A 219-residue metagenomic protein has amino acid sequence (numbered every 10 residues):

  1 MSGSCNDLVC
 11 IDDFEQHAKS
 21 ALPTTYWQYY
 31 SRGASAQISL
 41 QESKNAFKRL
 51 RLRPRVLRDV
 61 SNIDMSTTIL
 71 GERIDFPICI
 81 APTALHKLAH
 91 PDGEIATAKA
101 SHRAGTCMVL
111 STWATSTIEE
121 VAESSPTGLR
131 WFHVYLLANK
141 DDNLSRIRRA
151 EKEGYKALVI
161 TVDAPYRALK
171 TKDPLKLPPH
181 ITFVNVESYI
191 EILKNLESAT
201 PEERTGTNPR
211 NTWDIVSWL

Functional and structural regions predicted by a protein language model:
M1-G71, K170, L177-N211: An N-cap/entry alpha-helix motif that binds or orients negatively charged groups
S66-P77, H86-A98, A114-T127, Y166 (+1 more regions): N-terminal active-site wall of soluble small-molecule enzyme domains
F76-A81, M108-L110, R130-V134, L158: Hydrophobic faces of well-ordered beta-strands that scaffold small-molecule active sites in alpha/beta enzyme cores
L85, K99, R103, E123-S124 (+1 more regions): Alpha/beta enzyme core
A96-T112: Catalytic domains of carbohydrate-active enzymes, especially glycoside hydrolases
T112-W113, V162: Short secondary-structure boundary segments
I118, S125-L137, R146: A structural-propensity feature for long, helix-poor, extended segments
